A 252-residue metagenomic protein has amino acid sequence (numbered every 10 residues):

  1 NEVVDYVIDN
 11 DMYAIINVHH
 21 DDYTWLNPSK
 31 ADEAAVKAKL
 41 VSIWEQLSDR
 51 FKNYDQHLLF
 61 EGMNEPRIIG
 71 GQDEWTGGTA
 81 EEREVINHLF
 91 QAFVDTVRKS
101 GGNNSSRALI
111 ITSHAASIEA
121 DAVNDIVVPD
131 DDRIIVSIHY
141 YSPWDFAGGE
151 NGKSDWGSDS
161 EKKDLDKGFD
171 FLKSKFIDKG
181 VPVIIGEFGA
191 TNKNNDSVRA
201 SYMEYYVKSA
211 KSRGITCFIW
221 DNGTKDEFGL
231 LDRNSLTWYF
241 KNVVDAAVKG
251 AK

Functional and structural regions predicted by a protein language model:
N1-G70, N222: Substrate-binding cleft and catalytic face of glycoside hydrolase catalytic domains, especially the flexible beta-alpha
I8, I177, V207, K211: Anion (oxyanion) recognition and catalysis
H19-D22, S113-A115, F218-D226: Short, solvent-exposed turn/loop segments enriched in Gly/Ser/Thr/Pro and often Arg
D22-L26, I118-E119, T191-N194: Short, solvent-exposed loop/turn segments at secondary-structure junctions
D32-A34, I126-P129, S154, M203 (+1 more regions): Short, hinge-like loop/turn segments at secondary-structure boundaries
K37-K153, S158-E161, D170-A190, S212-I215: Active-site region of glycoside hydrolase catalytic domains
N195-K252: Aromatic-rich peripheral "rim/lid" segments of glycoside hydrolase catalytic domains that contact and position glycan
